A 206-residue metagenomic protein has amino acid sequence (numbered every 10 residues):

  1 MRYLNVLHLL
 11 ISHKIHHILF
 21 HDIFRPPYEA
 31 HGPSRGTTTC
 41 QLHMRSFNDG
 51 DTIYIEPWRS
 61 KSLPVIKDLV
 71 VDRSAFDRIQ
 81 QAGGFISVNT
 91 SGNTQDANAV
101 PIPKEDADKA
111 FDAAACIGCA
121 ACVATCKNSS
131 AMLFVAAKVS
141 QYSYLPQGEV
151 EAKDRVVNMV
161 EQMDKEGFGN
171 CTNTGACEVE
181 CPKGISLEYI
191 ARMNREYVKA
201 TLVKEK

Functional and structural regions predicted by a protein language model:
M1, S12, I18-R35: A basic, amphipathic helix-loop patch mediating RNA/tRNA/ribosome contacts
V6, S12-F20, I55-K206: Ferredoxin-type iron-sulfur electron-transfer modules in oxidoreductases and energy-metabolism complexes
L9, H21, R35-T37, L42 (+1 more regions): A detector of low-complexity, intrinsically disordered, Ser/Thr/Gly/Pro/Ala-rich segments
P27-A75: A generic, well-ordered mixed alpha/beta core segment in the N-terminal half of proteins
